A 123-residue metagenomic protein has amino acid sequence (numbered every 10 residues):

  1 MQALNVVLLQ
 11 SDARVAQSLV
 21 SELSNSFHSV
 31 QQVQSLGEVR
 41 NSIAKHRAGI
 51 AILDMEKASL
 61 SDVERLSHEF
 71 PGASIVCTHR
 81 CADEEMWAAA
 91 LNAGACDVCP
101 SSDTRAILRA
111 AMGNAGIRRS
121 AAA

Functional and structural regions predicted by a protein language model:
D12-Q31: Two-component/phosphorelay signaling modules centered on CheY-like receiver
Q34-I50, A58: Acidic, metal-coordinating helix/loop segments flanking the phosphotransfer/catalytic sites of two-component signaling
E38, A58-L60, C81-E85: Negatively charged, flexible loop motifs adjacent to catalytic sites in prokaryotic signal transduction proteins
A51, I75, V98-C99: Two-component signal transduction core modules
L60-G72: Short amphipathic alpha-helix used as the core "switch/output" element in two-component signaling
H79-D97: Alpha4 helix (beta4-alpha4-beta5 surface) of REC/receiver domains from two-component response regulators
C96-C99, R105: Conserved phosphoryl-transfer motifs of two-component systems
D103, I107-A123: Receiver (REC) domain switch/output surface
